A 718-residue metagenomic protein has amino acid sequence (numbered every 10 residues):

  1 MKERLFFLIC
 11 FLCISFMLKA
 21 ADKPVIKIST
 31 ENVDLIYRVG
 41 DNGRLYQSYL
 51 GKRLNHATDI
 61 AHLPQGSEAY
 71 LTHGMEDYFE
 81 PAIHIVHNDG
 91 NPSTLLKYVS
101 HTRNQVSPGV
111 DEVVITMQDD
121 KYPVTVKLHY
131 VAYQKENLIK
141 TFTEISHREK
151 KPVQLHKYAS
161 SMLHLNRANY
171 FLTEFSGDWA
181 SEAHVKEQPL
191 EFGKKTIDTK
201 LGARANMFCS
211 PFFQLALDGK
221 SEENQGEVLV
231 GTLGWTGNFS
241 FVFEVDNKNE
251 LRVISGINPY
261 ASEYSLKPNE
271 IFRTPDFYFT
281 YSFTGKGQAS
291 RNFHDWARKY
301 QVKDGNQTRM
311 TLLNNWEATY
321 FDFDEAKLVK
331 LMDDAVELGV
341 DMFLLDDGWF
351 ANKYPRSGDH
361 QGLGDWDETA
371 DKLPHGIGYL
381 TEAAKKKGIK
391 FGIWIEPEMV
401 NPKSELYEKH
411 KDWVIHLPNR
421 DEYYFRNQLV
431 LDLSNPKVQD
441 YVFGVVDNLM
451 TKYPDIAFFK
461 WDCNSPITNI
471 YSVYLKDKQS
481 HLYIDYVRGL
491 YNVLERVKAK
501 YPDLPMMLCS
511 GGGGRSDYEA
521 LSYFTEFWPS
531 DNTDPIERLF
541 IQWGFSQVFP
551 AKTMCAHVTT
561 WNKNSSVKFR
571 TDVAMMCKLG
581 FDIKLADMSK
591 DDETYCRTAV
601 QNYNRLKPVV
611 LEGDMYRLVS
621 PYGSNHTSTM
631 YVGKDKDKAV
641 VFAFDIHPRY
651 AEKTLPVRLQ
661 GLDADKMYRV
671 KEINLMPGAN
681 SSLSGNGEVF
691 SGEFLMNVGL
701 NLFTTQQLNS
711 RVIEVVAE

Functional and structural regions predicted by a protein language model:
M1-K23: Bacterial Sec-dependent N-terminal signal peptides
D22-I36, R44-E244, Y260, M667-N680: Polysaccharide-binding surfaces and accessory modules of carbohydrate-active proteins
N32, F213-L215, E223, P621-A664: Carbohydrate-binding surface patches
G74-A82, V86-L96, Q225-N238, F279-V302 (+4 more regions): Glycine-rich, aromatic-flanked loop segments that form ligand/cofactor-binding clefts across common enzyme folds
P92-Y98, Y264-F283, L708-V716: Short Pro-Gly-centered flexible turn/kink motifs
D304-G444, Y453, A457-F458: Aromatic-lined carbohydrate-binding/catalytic grooves of carbohydrate-active enzymes
P374-G376, E408, V414-K568, K578-I583 (+2 more regions): Active-site neighborhood of glycoside hydrolase catalytic domains
H647-E718: C-terminal beta-sandwich/jelly-roll accessory domains of carbohydrate-active enzymes
